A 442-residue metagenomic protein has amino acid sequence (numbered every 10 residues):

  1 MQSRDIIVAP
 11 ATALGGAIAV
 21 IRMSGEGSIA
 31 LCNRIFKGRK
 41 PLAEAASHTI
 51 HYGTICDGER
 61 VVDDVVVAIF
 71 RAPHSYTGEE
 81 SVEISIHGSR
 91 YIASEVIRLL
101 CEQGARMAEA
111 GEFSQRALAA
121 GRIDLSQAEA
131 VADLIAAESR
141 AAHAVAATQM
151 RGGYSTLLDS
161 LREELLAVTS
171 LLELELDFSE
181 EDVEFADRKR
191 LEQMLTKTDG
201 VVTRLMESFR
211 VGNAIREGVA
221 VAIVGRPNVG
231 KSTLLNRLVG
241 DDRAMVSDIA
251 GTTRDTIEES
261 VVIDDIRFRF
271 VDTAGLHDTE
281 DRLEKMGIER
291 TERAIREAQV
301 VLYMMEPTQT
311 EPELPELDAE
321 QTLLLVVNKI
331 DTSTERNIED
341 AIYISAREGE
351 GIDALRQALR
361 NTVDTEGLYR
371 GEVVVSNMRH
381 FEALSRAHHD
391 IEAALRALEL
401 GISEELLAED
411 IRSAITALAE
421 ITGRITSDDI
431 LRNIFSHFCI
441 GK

Functional and structural regions predicted by a protein language model:
M1-A144, T148, G152, L324: A glycine-rich (often HGG/GG-containing) alpha/beta subdomain
Q2-P10, R140-V262, T279-D281, E297 (+1 more regions): C-terminal-of-GTPase-core extension/linker across diverse P-loop GTPases
G15, E26-S28, R71-S75, R90-Y91 (+5 more regions): Conserved nucleotide-binding/hydrolysis micro-motifs of P-loop NTPases
R22, L235, D272: Short, acidic/hydrophobic/Gly-rich beta-strand patch recurrent on exposed beta strands that often constitutes part
H51-R71, G251-T279, V300: Switch I (G2) and immediately adjacent beta-strands of P-loop GTPase domains
G121, N228, D272: Conserved G/P- and acidic residue-centered "switch" motifs that form tight phosphate/ATP-binding loops in soluble
F270, M304, V326: Generic enzyme active-site microenvironment
E284-P307: Inter-motif core of Ras-like GTPase G domains
